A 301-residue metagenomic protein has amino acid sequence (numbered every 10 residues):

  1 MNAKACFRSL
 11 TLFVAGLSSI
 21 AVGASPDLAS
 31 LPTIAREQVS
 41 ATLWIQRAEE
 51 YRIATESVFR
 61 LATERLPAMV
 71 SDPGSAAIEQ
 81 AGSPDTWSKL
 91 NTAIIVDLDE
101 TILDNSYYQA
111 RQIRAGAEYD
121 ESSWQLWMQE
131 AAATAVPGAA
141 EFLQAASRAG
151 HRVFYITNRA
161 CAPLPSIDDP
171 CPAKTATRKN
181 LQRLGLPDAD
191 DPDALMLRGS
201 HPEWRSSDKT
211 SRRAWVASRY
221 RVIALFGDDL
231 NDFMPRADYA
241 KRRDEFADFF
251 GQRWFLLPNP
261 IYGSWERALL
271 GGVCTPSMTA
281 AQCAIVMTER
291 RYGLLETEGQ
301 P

Functional and structural regions predicted by a protein language model:
N2-L10: Bacterial N-terminal signal peptides that target proteins for export
S9-S19: Bacterial N-terminal signal peptides
G23-V96, G271-P301: Non-catalytic pre-domain segments flanking phosphatase-related domains
L28-A29, L164-P301: C-terminal cap/substrate-recognition subdomain and adjoining C-terminal extension of metal-dependent phosphatase-like
W44-I53, Q125-A133, Y155-D168, G199-E203: Second-shell loop/turn segments in exported
I53, S57, L61, L90 (+7 more regions): Extracytoplasmic/secreted proteins, especially bacterial periplasmic and envelope-associated proteins
N91-A93, I102-Q144, R148: Active-site neighborhood of HAD-like aspartate-dependent phosphohydrolases
E100, A139-L181, D228: Substrate-recognition element of Asp-dependent hydrolases with the DxDx(T/V) motif
